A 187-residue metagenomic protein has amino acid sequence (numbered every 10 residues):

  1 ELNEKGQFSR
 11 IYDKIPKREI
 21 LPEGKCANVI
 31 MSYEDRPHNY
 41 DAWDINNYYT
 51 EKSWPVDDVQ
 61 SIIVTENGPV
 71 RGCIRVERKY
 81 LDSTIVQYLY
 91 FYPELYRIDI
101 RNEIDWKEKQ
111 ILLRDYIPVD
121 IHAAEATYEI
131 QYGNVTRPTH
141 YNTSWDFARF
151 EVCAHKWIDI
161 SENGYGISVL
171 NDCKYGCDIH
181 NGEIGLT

Functional and structural regions predicted by a protein language model:
E1-T187: C-terminal (or distal) subdomains of carbohydrate-active enzymes
